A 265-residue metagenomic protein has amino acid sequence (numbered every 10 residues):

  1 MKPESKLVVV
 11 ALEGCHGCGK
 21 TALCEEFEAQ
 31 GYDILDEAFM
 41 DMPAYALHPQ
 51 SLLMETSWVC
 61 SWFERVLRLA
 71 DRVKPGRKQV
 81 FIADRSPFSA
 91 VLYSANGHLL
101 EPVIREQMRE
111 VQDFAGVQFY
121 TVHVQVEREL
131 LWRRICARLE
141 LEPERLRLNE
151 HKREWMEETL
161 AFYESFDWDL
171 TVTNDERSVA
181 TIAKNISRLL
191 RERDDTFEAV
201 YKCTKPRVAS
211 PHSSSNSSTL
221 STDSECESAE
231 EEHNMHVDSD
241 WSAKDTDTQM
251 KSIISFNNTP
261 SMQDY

Functional and structural regions predicted by a protein language model:
K2-L7: Phosphate-binding P-loop
L12: Hydrophobic anchor at the beta1->P-loop junction of P-loop NTPases
C15: P-loop (Walker A) phosphate-binding loop of NTP-binding proteins
K20: Conserved lysine of the Walker
E25-D71: Conserved substrate/cofactor phosphate-moiety recognition/catalytic segment in nucleotide-dependent phosphotransferases
S57-F114: Glycine-rich phosphate-binding loop used to anchor ATP phosphates in small-molecule kinases, encompassing both
H98-E101, Q107-F162: A glycine- and Lys/Arg-enriched "phosphate-lid" helix/loop adjacent to the NTP-binding pocket of small-molecule kinases
E140, E157-Y265: NTP-dependent small-molecule kinase module
